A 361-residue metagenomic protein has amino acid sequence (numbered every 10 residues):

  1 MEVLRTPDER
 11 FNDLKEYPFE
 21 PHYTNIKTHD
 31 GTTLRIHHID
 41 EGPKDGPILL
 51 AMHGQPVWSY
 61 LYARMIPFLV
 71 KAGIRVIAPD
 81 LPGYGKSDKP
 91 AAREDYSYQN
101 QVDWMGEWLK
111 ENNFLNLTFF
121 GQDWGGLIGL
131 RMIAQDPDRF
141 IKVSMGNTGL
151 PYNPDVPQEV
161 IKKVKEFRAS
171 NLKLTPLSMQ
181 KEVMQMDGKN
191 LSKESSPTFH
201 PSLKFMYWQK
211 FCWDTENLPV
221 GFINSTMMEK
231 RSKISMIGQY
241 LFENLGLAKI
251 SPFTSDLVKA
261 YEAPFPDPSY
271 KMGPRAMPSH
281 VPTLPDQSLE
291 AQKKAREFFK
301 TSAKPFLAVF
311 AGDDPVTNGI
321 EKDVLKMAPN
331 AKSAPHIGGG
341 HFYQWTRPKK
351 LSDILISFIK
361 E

Functional and structural regions predicted by a protein language model:
M1-P21, I36-E41, L61, I77 (+2 more regions): Flexible "cap/lid" subdomain of the alpha/beta-hydrolase fold that forms the substrate-access gate
G46-H53: Short beta-strand element of the alpha/beta-hydrolase
G54-V57, D123: Active-site glycine-rich loops that stabilize anionic/oxyanionic intermediates across multiple enzyme folds
P56, L81-G85, L150, G340-Y343: Alpha/beta-hydrolase active-site loop signature
Y60-I77: Short amphipathic alpha-helix adjacent to the substrate-entry channel of hydrolases
G339-P348, S352: Catalytic histidine-centered segment of alpha/beta-hydrolase-like enzymes
I354-E361: C-terminal alpha-helix
